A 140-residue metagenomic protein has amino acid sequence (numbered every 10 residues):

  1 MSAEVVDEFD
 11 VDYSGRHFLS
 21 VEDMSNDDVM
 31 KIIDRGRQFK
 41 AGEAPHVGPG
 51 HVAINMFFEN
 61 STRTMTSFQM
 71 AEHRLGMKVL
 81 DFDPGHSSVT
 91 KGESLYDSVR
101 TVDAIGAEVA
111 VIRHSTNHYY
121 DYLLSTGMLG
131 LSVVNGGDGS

Functional and structural regions predicted by a protein language model:
M1-S67: Positively charged, low-complexity intrinsically disordered leader regions
G48-S140: Phosphate/diphosphate ligand-binding glycine-rich loop within oxidoreductases
